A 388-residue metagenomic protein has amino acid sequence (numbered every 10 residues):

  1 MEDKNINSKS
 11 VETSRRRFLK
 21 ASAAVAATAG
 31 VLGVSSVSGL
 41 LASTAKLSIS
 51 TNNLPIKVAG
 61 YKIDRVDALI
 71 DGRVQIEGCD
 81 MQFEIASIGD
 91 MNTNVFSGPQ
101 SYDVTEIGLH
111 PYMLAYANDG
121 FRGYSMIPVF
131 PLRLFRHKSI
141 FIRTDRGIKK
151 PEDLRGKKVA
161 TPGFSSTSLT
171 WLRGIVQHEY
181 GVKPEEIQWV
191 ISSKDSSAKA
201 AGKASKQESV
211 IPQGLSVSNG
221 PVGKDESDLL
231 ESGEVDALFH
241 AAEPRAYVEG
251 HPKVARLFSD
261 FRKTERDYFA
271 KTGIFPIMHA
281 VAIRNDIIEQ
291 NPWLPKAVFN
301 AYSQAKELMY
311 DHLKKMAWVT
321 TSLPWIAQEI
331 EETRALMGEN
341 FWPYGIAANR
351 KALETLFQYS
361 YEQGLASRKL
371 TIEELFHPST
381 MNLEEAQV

Functional and structural regions predicted by a protein language model:
M1-R17: N-terminal secretory signal peptides
V11, V34-A59: C-terminal segment of N-terminal export signals and the immediately downstream linker at the start of the mature
R17-L40: N-terminal export signals
L47-T51, P55-A198: Short, glycine-/small- and polar/acidic-enriched structural segments that line small-molecule recognition paths
E84-V95, I187-D228, E374-M381: Short helix-initiation/N-cap motifs at beta->coil->alpha
S197-K314: Pocket-lining segment of extracytoplasmic ligand-binding domains
A282, I287-E362: Secondary-structure end/capping motifs
G345-V388: Long, low-complexity C-terminal extensions of enzymes
